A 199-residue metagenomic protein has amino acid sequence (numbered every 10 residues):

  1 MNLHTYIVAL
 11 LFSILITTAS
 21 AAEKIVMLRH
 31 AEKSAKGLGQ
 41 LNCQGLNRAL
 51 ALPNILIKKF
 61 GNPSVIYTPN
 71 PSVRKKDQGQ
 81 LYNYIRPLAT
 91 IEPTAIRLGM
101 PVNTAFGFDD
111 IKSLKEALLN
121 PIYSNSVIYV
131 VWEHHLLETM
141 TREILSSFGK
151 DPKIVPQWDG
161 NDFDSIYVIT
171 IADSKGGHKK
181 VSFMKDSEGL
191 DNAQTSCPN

Functional and structural regions predicted by a protein language model:
M1-L3: N-terminal secretory signal peptides that target proteins for export/translocation
Y6-L15: Bacterial N-terminal signal peptides
T17-A21: Sec/Tat signal peptide C-region and signal peptidase I cleavage site
A22-N125, L136-N199: Active-site-proximal alpha-helix that buttresses catalytic centers in soluble enzyme cores
I128: Conserved beta-strand position immediately N-terminal to the Walker
V131-E133: Short beta-strand segments
